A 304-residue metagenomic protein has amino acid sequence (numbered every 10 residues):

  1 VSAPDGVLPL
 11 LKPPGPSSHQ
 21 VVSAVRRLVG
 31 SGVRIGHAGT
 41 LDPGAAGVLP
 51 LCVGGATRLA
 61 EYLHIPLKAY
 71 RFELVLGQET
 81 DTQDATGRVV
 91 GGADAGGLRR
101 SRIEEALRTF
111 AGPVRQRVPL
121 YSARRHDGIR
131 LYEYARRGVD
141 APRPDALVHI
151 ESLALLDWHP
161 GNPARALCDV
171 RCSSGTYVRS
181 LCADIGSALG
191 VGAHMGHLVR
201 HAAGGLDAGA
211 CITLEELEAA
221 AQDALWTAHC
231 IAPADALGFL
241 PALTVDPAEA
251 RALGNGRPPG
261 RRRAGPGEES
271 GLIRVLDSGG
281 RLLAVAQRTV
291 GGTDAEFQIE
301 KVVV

Functional and structural regions predicted by a protein language model:
V1-L41, A45, L107, E151 (+2 more regions): Accessory RNA 3′-end/elbow-binding domains used by RNA modification enzymes
R34-H64, E133: Glycine/acidic-rich beta-strand-loop module
L51, F72, G128, L181 (+2 more regions): Residue-level signal for inorganic ion chemistry
E61-L76, A141-L155: Structural signature of FAD isoalloxazine-binding scaffolds in flavoprotein oxidoreductases
Y62-R115: Acidic, low-complexity central loop/insert segments
S122, H126-E151: Extended alpha-helical targeting/anchoring segments, especially N-terminal organellar/secretory targeting helices
D127-R130, A135, A164-G205: Pseudouridine synthase
